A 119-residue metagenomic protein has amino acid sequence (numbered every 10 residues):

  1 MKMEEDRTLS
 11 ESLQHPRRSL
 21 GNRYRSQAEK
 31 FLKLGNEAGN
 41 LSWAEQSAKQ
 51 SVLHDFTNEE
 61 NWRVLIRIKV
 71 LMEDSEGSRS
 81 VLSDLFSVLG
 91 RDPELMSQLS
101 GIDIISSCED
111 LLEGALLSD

Functional and structural regions predicted by a protein language model:
M1-G39, S80-D119: Intrinsically disordered, low-complexity, charge-biased linker/tail regions
R23, E60-N61: The tetratricopeptide repeat
K30, L34, S51, R67-I68: Residue-level signature for tetratricopeptide repeat
Q50-S51, L85: Canonical positions in the second alpha-helix
